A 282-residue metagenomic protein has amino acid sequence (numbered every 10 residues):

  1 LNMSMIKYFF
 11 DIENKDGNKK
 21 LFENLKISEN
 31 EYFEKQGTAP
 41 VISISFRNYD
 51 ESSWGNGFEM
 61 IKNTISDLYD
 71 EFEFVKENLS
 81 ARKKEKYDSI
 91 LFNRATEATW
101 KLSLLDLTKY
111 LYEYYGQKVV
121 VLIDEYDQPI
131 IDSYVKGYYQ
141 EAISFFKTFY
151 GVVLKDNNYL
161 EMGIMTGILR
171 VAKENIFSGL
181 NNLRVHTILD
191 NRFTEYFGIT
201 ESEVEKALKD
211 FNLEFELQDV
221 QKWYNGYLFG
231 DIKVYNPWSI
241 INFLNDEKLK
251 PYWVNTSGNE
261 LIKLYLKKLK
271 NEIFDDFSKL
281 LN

Functional and structural regions predicted by a protein language model:
L1-N282: Phosphate-binding site recognition
